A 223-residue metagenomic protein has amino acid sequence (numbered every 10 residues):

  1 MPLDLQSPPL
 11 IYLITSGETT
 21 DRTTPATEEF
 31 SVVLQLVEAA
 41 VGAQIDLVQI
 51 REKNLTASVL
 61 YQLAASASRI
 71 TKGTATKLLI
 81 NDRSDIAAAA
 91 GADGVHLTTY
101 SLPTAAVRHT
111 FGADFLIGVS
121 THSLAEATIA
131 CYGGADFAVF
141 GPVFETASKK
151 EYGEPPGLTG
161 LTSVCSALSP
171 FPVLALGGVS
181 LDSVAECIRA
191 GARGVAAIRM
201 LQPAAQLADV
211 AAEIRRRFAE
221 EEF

Functional and structural regions predicted by a protein language model:
M1-S101, H109-D136, S163, S169-P172 (+3 more regions): Conserved N-terminal beta1-alpha1 strand-loop-helix module at the mouth
R51, G141, G177: Active-site flanking residues adjacent to catalytic metal/cofactor-binding acidic residues
L97-A105, V143-L168: Flexible, gly/pro- and Lys/Arg-enriched active-site loops
